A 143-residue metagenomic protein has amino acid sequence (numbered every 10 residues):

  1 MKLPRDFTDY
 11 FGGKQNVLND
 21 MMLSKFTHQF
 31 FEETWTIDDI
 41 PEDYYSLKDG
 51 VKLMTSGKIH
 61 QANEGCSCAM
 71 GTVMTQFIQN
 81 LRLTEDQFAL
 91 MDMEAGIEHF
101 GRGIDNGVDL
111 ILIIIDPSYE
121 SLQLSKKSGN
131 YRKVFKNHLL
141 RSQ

Functional and structural regions predicted by a protein language model:
M1-D49: N-terminal phosphate/diphosphate-binding loop that engages ATP/GTP or pyrophosphate donors across diverse enzyme folds
T8-H28, G65-I78, F100-G107: Charged, low-complexity, helix/coiled-coil-prone segments
V17, D49-T55, G103-N106, K136: Short amphipathic alpha-helical segments, especially helix-boundary/capping motifs
N19-F26, G57-H60, Q79-L83, L110-I115: A generic short-segment signal for beta-strand/edge and adjacent turn/coil regions
F31-Y44, K52-M91: Cytosolic-facing regulatory segments adjacent to core modules
Y44-K52, A95, H99-R102: Membrane-targeting and insertion segments and their boundary/processing signals
A69-Q143: Conserved catalytic-core segment of NTP-binding enzymes
